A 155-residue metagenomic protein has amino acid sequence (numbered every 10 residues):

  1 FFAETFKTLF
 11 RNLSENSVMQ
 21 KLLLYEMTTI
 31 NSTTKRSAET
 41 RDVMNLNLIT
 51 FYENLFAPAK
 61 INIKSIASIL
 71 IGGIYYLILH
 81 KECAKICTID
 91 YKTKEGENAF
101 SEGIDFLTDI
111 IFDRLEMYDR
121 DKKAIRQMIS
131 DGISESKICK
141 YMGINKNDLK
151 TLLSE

Functional and structural regions predicted by a protein language model:
E4, R11, E15, L22-L24 (+4 more regions): Amphipathic alpha-helical packing segments from all-alpha helical-bundle domains
D42, Y52-L107, I111, L115: Hydrophobic/aromatic-rich alpha-helical bundle segments in the mid-to-C-terminal region
M117-I133: Short, amphipathic alpha-helical "recognition" segments used to contact nucleic acids or chromatin
K123, S154-E155: Intrinsically disordered, low-complexity regulatory regions of eukaryotic nuclear gene-regulatory proteins
I129, M142, L153-S154: DNA major-groove recognition helix of helix-turn-helix
C139: The alpha-helix within a helix-turn-helix
N147: Key DNA-contact positions within bacterial/archaeal DNA-binding proteins
